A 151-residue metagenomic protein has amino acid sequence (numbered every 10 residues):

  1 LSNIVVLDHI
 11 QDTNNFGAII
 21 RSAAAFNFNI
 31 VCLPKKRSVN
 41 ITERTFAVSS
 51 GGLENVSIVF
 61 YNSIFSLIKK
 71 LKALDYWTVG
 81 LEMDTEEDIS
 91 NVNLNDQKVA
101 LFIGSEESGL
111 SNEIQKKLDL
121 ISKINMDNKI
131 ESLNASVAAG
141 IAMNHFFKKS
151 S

Functional and structural regions predicted by a protein language model:
L1-E86: RNA substrate-binding interface of SAM-dependent RNA methyltransferases
I19, L110-E113, A142: Conserved sugar-transfer catalytic core signal across GT-A, GT-B, and GT-C glycosyltransferases
A25, F46-G52, Q115-S151: Structured adenosyl-cofactor binding patch, chiefly the S-adenosyl-L-methionine
K35-V39, Y61-F65, G109-E113, E131-S136: Short C-terminal domain-edge/linker segments immediately following a structured domain
G51-S57, K98-G104, F147: Short, structured secondary-structure boundary patches
V79-N134: Active-site/ligand-binding-proximal alpha/beta "capping" segment
